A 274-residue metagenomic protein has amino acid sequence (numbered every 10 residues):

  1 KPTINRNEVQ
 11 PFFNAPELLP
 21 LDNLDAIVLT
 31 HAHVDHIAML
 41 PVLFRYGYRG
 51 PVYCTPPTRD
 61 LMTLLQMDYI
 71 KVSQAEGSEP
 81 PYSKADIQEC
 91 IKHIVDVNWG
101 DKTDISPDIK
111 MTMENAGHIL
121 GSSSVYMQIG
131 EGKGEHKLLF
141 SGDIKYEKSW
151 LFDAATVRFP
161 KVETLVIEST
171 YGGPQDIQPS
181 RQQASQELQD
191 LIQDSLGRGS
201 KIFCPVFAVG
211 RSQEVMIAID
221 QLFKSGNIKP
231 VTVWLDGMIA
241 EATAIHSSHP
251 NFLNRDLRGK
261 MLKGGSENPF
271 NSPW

Functional and structural regions predicted by a protein language model:
K1-D22, D96-D153: Core dinuclear metal-dependent hydrolase active-site scaffold
K1-G50, C54-D60, L65-I94, Y146-A155: Pre-active-site segment of Zn-dependent metallo-hydrolases
L24-H33, L40, Y53-T55, N115-G117 (+4 more regions): Active-site neighborhood of phospho(di)ester-bond hydrolases with catalytic His/Asp-centered motifs
R59-L61, G173, A240-T243: Short gly/pro/ser/thr-enriched loop/turn and capping motifs at secondary-structure boundaries
T63-S122, N251-W274: Metallo-beta-lactamase
I70-Q74, K133, L222-K229: A short alpha->loop->secondary-structure connector
S123-Q128, G132-I219, K224: Functional cores that coordinate and move charged inorganic groups
L188-W274: Hard-cation-handling environments
